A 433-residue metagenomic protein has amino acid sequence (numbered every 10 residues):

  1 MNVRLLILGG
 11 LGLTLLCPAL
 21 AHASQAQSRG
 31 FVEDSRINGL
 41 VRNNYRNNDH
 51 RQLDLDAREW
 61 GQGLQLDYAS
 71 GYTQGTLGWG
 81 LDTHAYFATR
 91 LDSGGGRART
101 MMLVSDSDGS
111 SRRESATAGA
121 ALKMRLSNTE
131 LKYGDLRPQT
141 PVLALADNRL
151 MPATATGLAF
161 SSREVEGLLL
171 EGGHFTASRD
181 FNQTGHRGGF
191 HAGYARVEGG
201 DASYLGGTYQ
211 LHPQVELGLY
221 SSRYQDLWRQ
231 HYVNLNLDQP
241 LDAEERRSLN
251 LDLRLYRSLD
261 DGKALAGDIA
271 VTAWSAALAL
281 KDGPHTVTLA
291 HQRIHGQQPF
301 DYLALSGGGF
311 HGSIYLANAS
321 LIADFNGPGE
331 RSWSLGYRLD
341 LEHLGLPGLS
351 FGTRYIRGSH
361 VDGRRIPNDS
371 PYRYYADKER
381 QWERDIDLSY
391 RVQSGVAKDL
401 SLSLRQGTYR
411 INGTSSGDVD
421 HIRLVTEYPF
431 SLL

Functional and structural regions predicted by a protein language model:
L20-D135, I386-Q393, S401-L433: Beta-barrel outer-membrane channel/assembly domains of diderm bacteria
E33, D56-Q62, E114-A118, P152-T156 (+6 more regions): Residues that define the transmembrane beta-barrel architecture of outer-membrane proteins
G39, L64-S70, A120-M124, L158-S162 (+6 more regions): Residues on the lipid-exposed face of transmembrane beta-strands in outer-membrane beta-barrel proteins
V41-Y45, L131-L145, L170-H174, L205 (+4 more regions): Transmembrane beta-strand segments that form the barrel wall of outer-membrane beta-barrel proteins
A69-R99, D108-R187, G207-L211, L289-R293: Outer membrane beta-barrel
G75-G78, L126-K132, G167-E171, R179 (+7 more regions): Repeated loop/turn-to-beta-strand initiation elements of outer-membrane beta-barrel proteins
T89-L91, E171-Y194, E198-A202, E244-G329 (+2 more regions): Outer-membrane beta-barrel translocator/channel fold
G296-Y375, E383-I386: C-terminal structural cap/anchor segments
